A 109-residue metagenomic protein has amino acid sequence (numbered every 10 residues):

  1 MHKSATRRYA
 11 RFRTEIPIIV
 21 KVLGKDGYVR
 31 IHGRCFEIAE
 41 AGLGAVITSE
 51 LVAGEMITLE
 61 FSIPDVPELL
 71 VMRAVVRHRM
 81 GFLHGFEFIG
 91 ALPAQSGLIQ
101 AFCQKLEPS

Functional and structural regions predicted by a protein language model:
M1-S109: Structured alpha-helical
